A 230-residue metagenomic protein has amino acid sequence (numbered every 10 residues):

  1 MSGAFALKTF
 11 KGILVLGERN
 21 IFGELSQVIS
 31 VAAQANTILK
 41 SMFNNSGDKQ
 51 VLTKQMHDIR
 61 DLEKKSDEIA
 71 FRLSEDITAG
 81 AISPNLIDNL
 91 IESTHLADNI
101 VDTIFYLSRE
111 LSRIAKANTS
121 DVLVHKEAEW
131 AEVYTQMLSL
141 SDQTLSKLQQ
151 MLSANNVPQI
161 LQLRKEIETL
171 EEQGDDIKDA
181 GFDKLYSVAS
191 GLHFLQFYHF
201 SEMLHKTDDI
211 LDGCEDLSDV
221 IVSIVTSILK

Functional and structural regions predicted by a protein language model:
S2-K230: Cytosolic, long alpha-helical scaffolding segments
